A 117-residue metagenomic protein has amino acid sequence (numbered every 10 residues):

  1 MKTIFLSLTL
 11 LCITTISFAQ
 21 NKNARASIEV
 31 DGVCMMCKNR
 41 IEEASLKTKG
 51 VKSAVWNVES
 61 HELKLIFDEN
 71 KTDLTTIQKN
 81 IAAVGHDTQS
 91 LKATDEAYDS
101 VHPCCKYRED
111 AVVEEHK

Functional and structural regions predicted by a protein language model:
M1-N23: Bacterial Sec-dependent N-terminal signal peptides
I13, I28-D31, Y98-D99: Processing junctions and N-termini across compartments
S27-V55, E59-E62: N-terminal targeting signals for Sec/Tat export/insertion, comprising classic cleavable signal peptides
R40-A44, T76-V84: Short amphipathic alpha-helices in soluble, non-transmembrane regions that often serve as interface/regulatory elements
V58-I66, E96-H102: Surface-exposed aromatic
D68-T72: Helix N-cap motif at beta-to-alpha junctions
G85-A97: Conserved short beta-strand edge segments in small beta-sheet-based binding/regulatory domains
Y98-K117: Short, low-order "capping/linker" segments at domain edges
